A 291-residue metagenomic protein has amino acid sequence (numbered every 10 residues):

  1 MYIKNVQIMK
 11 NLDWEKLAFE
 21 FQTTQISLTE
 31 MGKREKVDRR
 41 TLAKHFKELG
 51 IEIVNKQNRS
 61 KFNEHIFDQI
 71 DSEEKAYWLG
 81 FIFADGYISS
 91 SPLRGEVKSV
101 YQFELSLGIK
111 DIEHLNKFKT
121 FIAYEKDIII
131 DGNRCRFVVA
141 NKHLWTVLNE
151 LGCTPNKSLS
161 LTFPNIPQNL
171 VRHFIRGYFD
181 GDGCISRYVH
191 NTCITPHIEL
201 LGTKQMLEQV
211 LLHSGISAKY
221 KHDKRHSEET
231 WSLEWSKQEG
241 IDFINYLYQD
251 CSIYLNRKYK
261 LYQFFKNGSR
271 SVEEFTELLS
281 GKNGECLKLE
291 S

Functional and structural regions predicted by a protein language model:
Y2-S291: Internal intein/HINT superfamily modules and their associated LAGLIDADG
